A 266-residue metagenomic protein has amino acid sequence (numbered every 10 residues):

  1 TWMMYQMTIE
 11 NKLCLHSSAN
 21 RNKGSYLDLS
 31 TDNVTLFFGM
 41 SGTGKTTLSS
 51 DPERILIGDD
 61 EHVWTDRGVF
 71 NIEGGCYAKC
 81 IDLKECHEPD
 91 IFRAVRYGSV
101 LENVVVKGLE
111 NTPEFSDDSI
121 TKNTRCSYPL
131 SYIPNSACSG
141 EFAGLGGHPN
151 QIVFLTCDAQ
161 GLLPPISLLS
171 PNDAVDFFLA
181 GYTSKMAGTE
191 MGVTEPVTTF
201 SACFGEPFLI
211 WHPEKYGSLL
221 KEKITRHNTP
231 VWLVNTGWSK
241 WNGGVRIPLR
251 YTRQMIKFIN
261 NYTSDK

Functional and structural regions predicted by a protein language model:
T1-G24: N-terminal pre-Walker A segment at the start of P-loop NTPase domains
H16-S18, N22-G39, D51-P52, V63-K266: Glycine-rich, often acidic-flanked micro-motifs that create phosphate/phosphodiester-binding or positioning elements
G42: Walker A (P-loop) phosphate-binding loop of P-loop NTPases
K45: Conserved lysine of the Walker
L48: Hydrophobic positions on the alpha1 helix immediately C-terminal to the Walker A/P-loop
L56-I57: Cys/His-rich finger/ribbon microdomains and the adjacent scaffold used for macromolecule binding/structural
